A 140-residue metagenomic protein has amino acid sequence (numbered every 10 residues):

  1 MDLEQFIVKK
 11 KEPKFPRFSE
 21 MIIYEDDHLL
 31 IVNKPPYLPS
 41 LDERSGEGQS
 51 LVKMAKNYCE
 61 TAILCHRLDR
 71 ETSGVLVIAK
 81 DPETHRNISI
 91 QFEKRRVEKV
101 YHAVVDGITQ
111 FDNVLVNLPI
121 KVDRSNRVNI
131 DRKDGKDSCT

Functional and structural regions predicted by a protein language model:
M1-T140: RNA pseudouridine synthases
